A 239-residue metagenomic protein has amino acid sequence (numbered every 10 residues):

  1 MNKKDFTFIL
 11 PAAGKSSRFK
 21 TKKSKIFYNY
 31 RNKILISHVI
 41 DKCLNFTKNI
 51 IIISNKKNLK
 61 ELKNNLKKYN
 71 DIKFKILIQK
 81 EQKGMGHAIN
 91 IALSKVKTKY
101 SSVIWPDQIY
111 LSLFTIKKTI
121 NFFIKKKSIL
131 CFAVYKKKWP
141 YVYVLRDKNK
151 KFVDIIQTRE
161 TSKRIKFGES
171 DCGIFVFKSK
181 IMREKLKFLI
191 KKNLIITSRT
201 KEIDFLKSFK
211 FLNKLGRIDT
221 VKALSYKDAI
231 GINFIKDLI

Functional and structural regions predicted by a protein language model:
K3-K60, I116-K117, N121: N-terminal glycine-rich phosphate-binding loop and ensuing alpha1 helix
D5, K48-I50, Y100, I129 (+1 more regions): Residues at the starts of beta-strands that form the adenosine-phosphate
R18, E61-L62, H87, S208 (+1 more regions): Phosphate- and divalent-cation-binding pockets in alpha/beta enzyme and binding domains that engage nucleotide-derived
F27, V144-R146, T220: A structural signal for short hydrophobic beta-strand segments in well-ordered beta-sheet cores
N29, Y110, V176, G231-I232: Short aromatic/basic micro-patch
S54, D107, Y226-A229: Conserved short loop/turn motifs at secondary-structure junctions
K63, D71-K148, F152, V176 (+1 more regions): Conserved beta-loop-beta/alpha segment of the NTase-like Rossmann-fold superfamily that binds/positions NTPs
F152-K227, N233-L238: Catalytic-core segments of class I nucleotidyltransferases/pyrophosphorylases that form NMP-activated intermediates
